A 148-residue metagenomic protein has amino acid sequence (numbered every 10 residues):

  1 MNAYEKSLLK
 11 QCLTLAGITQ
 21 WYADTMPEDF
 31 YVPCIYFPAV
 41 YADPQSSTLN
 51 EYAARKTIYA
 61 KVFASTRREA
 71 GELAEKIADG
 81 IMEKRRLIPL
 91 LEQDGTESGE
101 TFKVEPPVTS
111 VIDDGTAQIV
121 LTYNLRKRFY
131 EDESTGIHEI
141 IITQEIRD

Functional and structural regions predicted by a protein language model:
M1-K6, P44, E97-D148: Short, charged interaction patches at domain edges and termini
M1-S46, I146-R147: Small/polar-rich, solvent-exposed N-terminal microdomains that initiate assembly or binding
L8, C12, L73-I81: Short amphipathic alpha-helices in soluble, non-transmembrane regions that often serve as interface/regulatory elements
L13-T19, R86-E92, T96-S98: Short secondary-structure junctions
A39-Y41, K56-T66, I77-I81: Generic secondary-structure microfeatures
Y52-R68, G115-K127: Oligomerization/assembly interface segments of phage tail-like spikes and tubes
R68-E69, L73, E83-K84, I88-L91: A broadly used, surface-exposed interaction patch
